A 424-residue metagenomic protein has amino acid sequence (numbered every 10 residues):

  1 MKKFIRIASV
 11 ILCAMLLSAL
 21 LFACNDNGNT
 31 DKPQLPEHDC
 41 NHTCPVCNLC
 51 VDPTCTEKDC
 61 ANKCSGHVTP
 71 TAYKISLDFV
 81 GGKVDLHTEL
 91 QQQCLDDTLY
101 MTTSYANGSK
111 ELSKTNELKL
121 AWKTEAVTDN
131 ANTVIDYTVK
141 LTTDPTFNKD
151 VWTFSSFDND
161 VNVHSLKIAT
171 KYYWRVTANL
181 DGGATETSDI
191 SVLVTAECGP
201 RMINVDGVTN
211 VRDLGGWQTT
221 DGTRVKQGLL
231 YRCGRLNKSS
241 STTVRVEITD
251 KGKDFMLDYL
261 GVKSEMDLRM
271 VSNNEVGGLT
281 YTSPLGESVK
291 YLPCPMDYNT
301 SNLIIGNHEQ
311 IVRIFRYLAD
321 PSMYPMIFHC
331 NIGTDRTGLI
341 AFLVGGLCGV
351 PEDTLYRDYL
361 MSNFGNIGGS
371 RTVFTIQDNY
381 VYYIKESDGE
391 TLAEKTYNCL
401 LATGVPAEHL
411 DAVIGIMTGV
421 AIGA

Functional and structural regions predicted by a protein language model:
M1-L12: Bacterial N-terminal signal peptides that target proteins for export
S9-V10, D52, K226, C330: A general, composition-driven signal for non-globular sequence regions
L17, N29-C64: Thrombospondin type-1
L20-A23: C-terminal motif of bacterial Sec signal peptides marking the signal peptidase cleavage site
N25-K32, K63-I327, L339-A424: Cys-dependent protein tyrosine phosphatase-like superfamily
I332, R336-T337: Ser/Thr-glycine-rich phosphate-binding loops at phosphate-binding pockets of nucleotides, nucleotide cofactors
